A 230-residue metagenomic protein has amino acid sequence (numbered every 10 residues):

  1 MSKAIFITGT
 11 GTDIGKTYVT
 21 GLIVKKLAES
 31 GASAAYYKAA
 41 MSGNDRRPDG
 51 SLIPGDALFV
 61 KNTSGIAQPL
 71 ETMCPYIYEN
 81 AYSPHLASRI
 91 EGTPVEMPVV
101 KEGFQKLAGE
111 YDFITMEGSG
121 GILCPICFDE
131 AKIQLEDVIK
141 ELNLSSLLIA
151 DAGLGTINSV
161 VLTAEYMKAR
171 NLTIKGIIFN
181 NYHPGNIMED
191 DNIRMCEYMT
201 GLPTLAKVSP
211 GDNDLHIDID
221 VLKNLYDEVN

Functional and structural regions predicted by a protein language model:
A4, Y18-P94, P98, Q105-K106: N-terminal phosphate/diphosphate-binding loop that engages ATP/GTP or pyrophosphate donors across diverse enzyme folds
I7: Hydrophobic anchor at the beta1->P-loop junction of P-loop NTPases
I14-G15: Conserved glycine(s) of the Walker
K38, L147-A150, K175-N181: Short internal beta-strands
V100, F104-A131: Switch II (G3) loop of P-loop NTPases
F128-A152: Inter-motif core of Ras-like GTPase G domains
F128-E136, V161-A164, E189-R194: Charged helix-capping and loop-helix junction motifs
E165-N230: C-terminal lobe/tail of nucleotide-utilizing enzymes
